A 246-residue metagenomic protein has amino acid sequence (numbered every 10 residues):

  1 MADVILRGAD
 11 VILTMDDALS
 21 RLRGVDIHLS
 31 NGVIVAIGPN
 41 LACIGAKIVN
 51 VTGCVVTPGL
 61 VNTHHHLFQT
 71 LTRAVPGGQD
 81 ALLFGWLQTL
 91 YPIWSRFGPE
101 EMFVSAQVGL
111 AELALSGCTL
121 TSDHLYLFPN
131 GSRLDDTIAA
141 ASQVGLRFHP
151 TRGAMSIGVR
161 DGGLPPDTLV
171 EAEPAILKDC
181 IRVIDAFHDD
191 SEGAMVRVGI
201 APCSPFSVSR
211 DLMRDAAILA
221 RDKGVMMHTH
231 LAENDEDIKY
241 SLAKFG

Functional and structural regions predicted by a protein language model:
M1-G45, C54-V55: N-terminal metal-binding scaffold of metallo-dependent hydrolase/deaminase domains
A2-R7, A42-G85, Q107, A111-L115: Replace "His-x-His-based motif
A9, I27, G32, G53 (+5 more regions): Divalent metal-coordination and catalytic microenvironments
L13-T14, P58, F68-T70, P129 (+1 more regions): Conserved protein kinase catalytic core
H28, R73-H124, F128-R147, L177-G193: Alpha-helical scaffold segments that flank or form the walls of functional sites
H65-L67, Y126, E233: Short, glycine/acidic-enriched loop or turn micro-motifs at the edges of active sites
S132-G246: Metal-coordinating catalytic core of metallo-dependent amide/deamination hydrolases
